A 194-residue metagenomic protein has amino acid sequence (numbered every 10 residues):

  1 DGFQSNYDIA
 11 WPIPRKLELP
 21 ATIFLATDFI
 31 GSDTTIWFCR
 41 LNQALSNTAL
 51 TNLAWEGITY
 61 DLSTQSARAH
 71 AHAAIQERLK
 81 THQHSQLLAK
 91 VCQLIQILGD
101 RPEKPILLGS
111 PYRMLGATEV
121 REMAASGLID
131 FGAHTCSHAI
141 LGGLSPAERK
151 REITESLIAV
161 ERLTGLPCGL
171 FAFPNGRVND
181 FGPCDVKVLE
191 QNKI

Functional and structural regions predicted by a protein language model:
D1-L170, R177-I194: Catalytic alpha-helical scaffold of carbohydrate-active enzymes acting on polysaccharides/glycoconjugates
